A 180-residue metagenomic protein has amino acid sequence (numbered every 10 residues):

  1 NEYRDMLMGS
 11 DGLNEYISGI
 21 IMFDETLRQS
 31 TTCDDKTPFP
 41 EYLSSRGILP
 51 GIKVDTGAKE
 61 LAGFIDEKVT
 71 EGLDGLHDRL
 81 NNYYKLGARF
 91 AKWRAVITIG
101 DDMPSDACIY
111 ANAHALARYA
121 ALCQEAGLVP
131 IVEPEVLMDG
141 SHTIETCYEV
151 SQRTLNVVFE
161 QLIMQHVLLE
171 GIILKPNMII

Functional and structural regions predicted by a protein language model:
N1-L86, I99: Alpha/beta catalytic barrel-like cores
R4, L76-F90, N112-L128, T154-Q165: Structured alpha-helical segments in the cores of large, soluble enzyme domains
L13-S18, S45-P50, L86-R89, Q124-P130 (+1 more regions): Short, well-ordered coil/turn segments that N-cap beta-strands
E25, A95-T98, E135-L137, N177-I179: Short, ordered loop/turn segments at secondary-structure junctions
L43, A58-L73, I99-N112, D139-V150 (+1 more regions): Glycine-rich tight-turn/loop motif centered on a GG-T
K85-S105: A glycine-rich phosphate/pyrophosphate-binding beta-strand-loop-alpha-helix module
W93, V132, L174: Conserved, mostly hydrophobic/aromatic
H142-I180: Active-site capping/gating regions of soluble enzymes
